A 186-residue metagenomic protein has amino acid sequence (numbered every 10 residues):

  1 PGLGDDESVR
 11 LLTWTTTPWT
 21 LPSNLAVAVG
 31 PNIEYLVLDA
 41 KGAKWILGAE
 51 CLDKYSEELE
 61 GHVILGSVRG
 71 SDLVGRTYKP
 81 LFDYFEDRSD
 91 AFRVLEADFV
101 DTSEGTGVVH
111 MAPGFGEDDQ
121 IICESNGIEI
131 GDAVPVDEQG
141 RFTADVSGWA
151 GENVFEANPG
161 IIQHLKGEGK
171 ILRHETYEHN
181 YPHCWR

Functional and structural regions predicted by a protein language model:
P1-P22, E34, D72-T77, Y84-D90 (+1 more regions): Residue patterns forming the tRNA-binding/recognition surfaces of aminoacyl-tRNA synthetases and related DALR
N24, H62-I64, R93: Active-site regions of enzymes building and remodeling cell-envelope glycoconjugates
G30, D39-A40, D137: Acidic surface patches and DE-rich sequence motifs
Y35-P80: Carboxylate/His-rich catalytic cores and anion/metal-binding grooves
E50-E60, L95-E96, P159-E168: Short, charge-rich amphipathic segments
